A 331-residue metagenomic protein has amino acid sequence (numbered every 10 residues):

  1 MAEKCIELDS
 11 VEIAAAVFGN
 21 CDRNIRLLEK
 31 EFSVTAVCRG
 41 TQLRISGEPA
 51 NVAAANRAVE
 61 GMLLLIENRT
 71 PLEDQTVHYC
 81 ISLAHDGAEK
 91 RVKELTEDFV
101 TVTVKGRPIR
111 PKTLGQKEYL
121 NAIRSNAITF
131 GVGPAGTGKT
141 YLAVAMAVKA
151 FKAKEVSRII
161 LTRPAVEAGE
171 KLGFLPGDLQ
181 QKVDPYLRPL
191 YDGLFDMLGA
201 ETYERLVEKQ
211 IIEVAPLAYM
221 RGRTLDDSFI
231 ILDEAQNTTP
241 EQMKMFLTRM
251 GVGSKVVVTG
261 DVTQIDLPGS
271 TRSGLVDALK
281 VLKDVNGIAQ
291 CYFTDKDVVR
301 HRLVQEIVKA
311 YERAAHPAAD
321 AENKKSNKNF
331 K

Functional and structural regions predicted by a protein language model:
M1-A16: Short glycine-/aliphatic-rich beta-strand segments at the starts of folded cytosolic domains
L8-S10, C38-G40, G47, R163 (+2 more regions): Flexible glycine-/small-residue-rich
I13-K30: Short amphipathic alpha-helix segments
E29-V37: A short, structured beta-strand/loop element
V37-T96: Interdomain "pre-motor" coupling segment immediately N-terminal to P-loop NTPase/helicase cores
H85-R107, P111-L114: Conserved loop-to-helix interface motifs that mediate assembly, gating, or partner/ligand docking in ancient ring
V104-E118, A122-L232, Q236-K331: Conserved helicase motor core of SF1/SF2 NTP-dependent helicases
